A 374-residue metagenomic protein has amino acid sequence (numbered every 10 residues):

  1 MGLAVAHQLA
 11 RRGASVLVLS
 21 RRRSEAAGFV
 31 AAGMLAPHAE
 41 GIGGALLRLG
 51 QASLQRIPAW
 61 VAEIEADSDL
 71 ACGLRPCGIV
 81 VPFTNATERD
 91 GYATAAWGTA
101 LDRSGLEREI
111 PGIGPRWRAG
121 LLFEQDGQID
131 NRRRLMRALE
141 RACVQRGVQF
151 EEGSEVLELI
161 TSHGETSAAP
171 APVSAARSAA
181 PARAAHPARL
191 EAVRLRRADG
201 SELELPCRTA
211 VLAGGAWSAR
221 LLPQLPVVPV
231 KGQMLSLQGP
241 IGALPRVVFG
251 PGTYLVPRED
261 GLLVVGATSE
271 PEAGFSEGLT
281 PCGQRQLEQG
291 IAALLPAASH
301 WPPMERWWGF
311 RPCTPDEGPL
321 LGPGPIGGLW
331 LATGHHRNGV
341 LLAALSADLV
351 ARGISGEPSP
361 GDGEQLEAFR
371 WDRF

Functional and structural regions predicted by a protein language model:
G2-L3: N-terminal Rossmann-fold NAD(P) dinucleotide-binding loop
A10-F29: Glycine-rich FAD pyrophosphate-binding loop
F29, I241-G327: Active-site lid/adjacent beta-loop-alpha segment flanking the redox-cofactor pocket in flavoenzymes
M34-G112, R118, G290: Dinucleotide-binding Rossmann-like beta1-alpha1 core, especially the glycine-rich loop that anchors the ADP
R48-A52, A86-T87, L122-R141, G278-G283: Short beta-strand to alpha-helix junction loop
L122-H163, P187-S201, L205-T209: Helical element adjacent to the flavin cofactor pocket in flavoenzyme catalytic cores
R132, W301-F374: C-terminal catalytic lobe of FAD-dependent flavoproteins
R197-F249, E277-P281, A297, G361: Central helical "cap/lid" subdomain
